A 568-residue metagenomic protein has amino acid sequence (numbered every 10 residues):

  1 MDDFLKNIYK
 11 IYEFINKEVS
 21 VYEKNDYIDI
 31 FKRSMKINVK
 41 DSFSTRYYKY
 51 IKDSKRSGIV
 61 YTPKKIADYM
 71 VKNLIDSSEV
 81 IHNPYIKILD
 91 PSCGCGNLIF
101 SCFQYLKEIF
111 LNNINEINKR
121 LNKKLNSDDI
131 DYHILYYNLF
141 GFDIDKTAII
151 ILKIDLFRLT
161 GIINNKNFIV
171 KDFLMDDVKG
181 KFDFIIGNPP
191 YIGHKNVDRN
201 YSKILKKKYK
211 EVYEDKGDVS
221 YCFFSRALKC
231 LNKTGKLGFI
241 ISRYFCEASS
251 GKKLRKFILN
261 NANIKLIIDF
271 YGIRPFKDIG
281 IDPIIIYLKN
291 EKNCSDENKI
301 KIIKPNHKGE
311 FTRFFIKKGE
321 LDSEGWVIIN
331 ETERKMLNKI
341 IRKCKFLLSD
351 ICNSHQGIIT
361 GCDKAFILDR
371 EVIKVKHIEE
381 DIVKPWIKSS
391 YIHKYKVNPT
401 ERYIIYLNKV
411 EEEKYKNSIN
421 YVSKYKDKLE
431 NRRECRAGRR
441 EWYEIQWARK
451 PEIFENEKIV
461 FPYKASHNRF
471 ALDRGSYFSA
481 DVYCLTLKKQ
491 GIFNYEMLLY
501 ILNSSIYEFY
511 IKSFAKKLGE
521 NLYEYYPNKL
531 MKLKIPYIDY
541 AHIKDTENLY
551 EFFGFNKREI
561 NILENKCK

Functional and structural regions predicted by a protein language model:
M1-I130, I144-I151, D172, P189 (+3 more regions): Class I S-adenosyl-L-methionine
K49, Y69, N73-S77, S101-Y105 (+18 more regions): Generic, well-ordered alpha-helical scaffold segments in large soluble proteins
T62-K65, N97-F100, K107, K146-I149 (+5 more regions): Signature of N6-adenine DNA methyltransferases within the class I
N83-Y85, C93, I134-N138, I163-N165 (+11 more regions): Short, well-ordered loop/turn elements at secondary-structure boundaries
S127, G272-I273, Q446-W447: Eukaryotic intrinsically disordered and solvent-exposed regulatory patches
Y137, K166-N167, K171, I560: Extracytoplasmic/periplasmic beta-strand context in beta-sandwich domains, especially the cupredoxin/COX2 CuA-binding
L139-D143: Conserved SAM-binding motif I beta-strand of class I
K335-H542, E551-F553, N561, K566-K568: Polybasic, glycine- and aromatic-enriched phosphate-binding surface used to engage nucleic acids
